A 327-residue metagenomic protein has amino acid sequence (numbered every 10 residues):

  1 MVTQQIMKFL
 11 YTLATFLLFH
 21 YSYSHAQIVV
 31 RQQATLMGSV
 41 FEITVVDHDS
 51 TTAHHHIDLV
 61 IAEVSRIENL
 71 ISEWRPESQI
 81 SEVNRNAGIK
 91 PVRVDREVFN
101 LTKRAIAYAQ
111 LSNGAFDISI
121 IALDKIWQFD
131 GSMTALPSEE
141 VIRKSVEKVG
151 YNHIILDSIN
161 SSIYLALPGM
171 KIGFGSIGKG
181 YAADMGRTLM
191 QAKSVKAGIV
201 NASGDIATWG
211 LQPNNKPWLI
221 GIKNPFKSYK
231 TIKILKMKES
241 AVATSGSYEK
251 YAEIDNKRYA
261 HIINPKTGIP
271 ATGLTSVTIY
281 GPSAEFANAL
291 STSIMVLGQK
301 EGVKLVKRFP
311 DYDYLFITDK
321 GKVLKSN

Functional and structural regions predicted by a protein language model:
V2, F9-Y11, H25-N327: Mature catalytic core of soluble alpha/beta enzymes
Q5-I6, Y21: Positively charged, low-complexity intrinsically disordered regions
Y11-Y21: Bacterial N-terminal signal peptides
